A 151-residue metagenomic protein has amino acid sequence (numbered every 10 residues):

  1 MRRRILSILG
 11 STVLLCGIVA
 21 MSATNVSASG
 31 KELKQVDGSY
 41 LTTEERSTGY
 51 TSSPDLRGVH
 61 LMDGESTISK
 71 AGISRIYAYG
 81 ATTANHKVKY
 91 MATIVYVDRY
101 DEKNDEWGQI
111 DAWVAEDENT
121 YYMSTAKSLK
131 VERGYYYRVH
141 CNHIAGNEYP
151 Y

Functional and structural regions predicted by a protein language model:
M1-S69: N-terminal prepro-regions of secreted/extracellular proteins
R57-V97: Short, surface-exposed binding/anchoring microloops in extracellular/periplasmic proteins
V95, E106-T120: Solvent-exposed serine/threonine-rich low-complexity stretches and specific carbohydrate-binding patches
D101-K103, N147: Solvent-exposed strand-loop boundary residues in beta-sheet-rich modules
Y121-V131: Exposed aromatic-hydrophobic patches
V139-C141: Hydrophobic/tyrosine-rich beta-strand signature of extracellular beta-sandwich/beta-rich modules, prominently
H143-Y151: Short acidic/polar inter-strand loop motif in beta-rich domains
